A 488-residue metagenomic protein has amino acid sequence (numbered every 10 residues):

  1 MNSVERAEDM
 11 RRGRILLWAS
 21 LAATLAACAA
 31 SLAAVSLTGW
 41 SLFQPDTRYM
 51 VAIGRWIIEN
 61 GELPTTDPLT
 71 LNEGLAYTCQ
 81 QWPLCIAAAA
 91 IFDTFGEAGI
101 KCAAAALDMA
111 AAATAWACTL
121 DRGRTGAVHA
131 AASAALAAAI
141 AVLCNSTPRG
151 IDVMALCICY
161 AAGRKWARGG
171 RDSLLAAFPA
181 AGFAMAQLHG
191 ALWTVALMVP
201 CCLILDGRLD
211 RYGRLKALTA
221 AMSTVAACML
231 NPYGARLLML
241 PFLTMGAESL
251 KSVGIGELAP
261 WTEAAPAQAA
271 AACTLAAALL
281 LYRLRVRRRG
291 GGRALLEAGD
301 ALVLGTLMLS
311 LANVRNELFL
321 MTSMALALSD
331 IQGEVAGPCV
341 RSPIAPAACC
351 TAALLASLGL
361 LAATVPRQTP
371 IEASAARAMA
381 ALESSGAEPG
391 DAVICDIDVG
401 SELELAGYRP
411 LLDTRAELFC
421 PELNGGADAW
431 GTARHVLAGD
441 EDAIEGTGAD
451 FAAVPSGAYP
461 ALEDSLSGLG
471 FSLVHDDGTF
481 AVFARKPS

Functional and structural regions predicted by a protein language model:
L42-D46, I58-L63, N72-E73, A184 (+1 more regions): Transmembrane catalytic cores of multi-pass membrane glycosyltransferases and polysaccharide-assembly enzymes
N72-A98, C102: Short hydrophobic/aromatic helix or loop-helix immediately within or flanking a transmembrane segment in polytopic
C102-R122: Transmembrane-helix motifs of polytopic, lipid-linked glycan transferases
A127-A131, K165-F183, G213-A220, A294-V303: Short hydrophobic alpha-helices at membrane interfaces in multi-pass membrane enzymes
A137-I140, A161, S173-G190, M198-P200 (+2 more regions): Membrane-interface alpha helices of multi-pass inner-membrane proteins
L143-I151: Short acidic/glycine- and proline-prone juxtamembrane loop motifs at membrane-interface regions of multi-pass membrane
R341-S385, D398-E402, A406, T414-L418 (+2 more regions): Membrane-proximal, lumen/periplasm-facing interface regions of secretory-pathway glyco- and lipid-modifying enzymes
S385-N424, E445-P460, F483: Short periplasmic/luminal acceptor-recognition loop of GT-C membrane glycosyltransferases, typified by
